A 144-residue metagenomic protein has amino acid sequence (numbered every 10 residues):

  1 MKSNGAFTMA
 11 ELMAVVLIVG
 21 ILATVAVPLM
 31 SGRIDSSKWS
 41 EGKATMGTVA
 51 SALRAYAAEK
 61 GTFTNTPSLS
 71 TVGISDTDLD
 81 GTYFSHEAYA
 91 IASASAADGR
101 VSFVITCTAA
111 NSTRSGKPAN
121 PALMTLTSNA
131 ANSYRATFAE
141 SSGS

Functional and structural regions predicted by a protein language model:
M1-S31: N-terminal single-pass transmembrane signal-anchor helix
N4, E41, D98-R100: A generic fold-level signal
G5, G32-R33, W39-S40, Y134-A139: Short, contiguous strand/loop micro-motifs
T8, S31-D35, Y89-I91: A short, mixed-charge helix-start or loop-turn motif at secondary-structure junctions
G32-T71: Conserved hydrophobic/amphipathic alpha-helical signal-anchor segments
A58-S144: Periplasmic/extracellular, small/polar-rich flexible segments of pilin-like filament-forming proteins
